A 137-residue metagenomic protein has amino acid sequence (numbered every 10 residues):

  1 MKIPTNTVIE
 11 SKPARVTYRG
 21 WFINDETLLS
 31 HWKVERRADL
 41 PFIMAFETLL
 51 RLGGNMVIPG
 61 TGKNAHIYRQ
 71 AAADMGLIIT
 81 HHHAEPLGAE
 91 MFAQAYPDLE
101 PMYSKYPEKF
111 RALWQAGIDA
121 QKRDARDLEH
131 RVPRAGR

Functional and structural regions predicted by a protein language model:
M1-S104, K122, R126-E129: Feature activates predominantly on carbohydrate-active enzymes
K109-R137: Active-site groove signature of glycoside hydrolases
